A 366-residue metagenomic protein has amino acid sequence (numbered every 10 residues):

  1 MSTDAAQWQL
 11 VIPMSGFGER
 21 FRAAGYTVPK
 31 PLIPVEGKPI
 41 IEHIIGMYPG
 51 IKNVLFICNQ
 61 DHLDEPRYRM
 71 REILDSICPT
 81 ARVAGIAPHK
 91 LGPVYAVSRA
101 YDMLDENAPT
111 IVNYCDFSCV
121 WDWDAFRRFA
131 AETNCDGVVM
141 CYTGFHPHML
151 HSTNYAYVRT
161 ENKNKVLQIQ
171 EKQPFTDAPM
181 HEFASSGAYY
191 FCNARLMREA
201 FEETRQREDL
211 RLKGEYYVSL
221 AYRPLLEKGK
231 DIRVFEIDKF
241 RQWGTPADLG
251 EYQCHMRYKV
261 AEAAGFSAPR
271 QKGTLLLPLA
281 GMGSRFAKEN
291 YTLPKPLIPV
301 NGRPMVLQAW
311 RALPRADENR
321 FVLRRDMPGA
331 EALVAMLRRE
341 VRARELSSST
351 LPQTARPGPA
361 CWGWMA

Functional and structural regions predicted by a protein language model:
S2-L10, E106, E182-L275: Conserved alpha/beta core of the MobA/IspD/sugar-nucleotide pyrophosphorylase nucleotidyltransferase superfamily
S2-S15, R20-R22, Y26, P34 (+6 more regions): Conserved N-terminal catalytic core of the sugar/cofactor nucleotidyltransferase
G25, Q170-Q173, F201, Q253-M256 (+1 more regions): Short, flexible helix/strand-to-coil boundary loops that buttress conserved ligand/catalytic motifs in alpha/beta
Y26-P31, Y291-P296: Short alpha-helical oligomerization interface
L32, V158-T160, V234, L297: A structural signal for short hydrophobic beta-strand segments in well-ordered beta-sheet cores
C115-S118: The conserved acidic donor/metal-binding loop of glycosyltransferases
V120-E208, E331: Conserved core of the sugar-phosphate nucleotidyltransferase
N162-Q173, Y258-G265, P269-R270, A366: ER/Golgi luminal nucleotide-sugar-dependent glycosyltransferases, focusing on the catalytic module
